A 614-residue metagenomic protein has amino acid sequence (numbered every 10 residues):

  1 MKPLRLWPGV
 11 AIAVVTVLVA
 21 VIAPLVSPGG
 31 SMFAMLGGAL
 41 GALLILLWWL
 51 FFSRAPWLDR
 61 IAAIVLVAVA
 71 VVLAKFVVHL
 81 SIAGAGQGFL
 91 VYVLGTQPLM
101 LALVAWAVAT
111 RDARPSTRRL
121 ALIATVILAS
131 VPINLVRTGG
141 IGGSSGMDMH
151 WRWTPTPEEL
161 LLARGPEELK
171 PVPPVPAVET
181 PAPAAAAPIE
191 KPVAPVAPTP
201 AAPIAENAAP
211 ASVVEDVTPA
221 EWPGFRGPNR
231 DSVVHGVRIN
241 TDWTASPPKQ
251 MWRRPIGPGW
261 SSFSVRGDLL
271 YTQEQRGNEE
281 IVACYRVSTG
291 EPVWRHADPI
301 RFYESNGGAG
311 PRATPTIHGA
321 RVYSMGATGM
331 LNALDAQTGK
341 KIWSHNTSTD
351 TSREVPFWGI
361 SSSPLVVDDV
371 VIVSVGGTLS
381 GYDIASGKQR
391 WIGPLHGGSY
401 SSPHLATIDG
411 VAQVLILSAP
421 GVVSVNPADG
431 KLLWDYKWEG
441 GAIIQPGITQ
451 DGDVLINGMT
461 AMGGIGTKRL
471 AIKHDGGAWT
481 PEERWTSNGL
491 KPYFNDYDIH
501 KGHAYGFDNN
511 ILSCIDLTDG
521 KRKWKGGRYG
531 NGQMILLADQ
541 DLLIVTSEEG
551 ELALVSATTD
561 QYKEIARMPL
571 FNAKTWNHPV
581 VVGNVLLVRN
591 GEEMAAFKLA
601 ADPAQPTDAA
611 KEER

Functional and structural regions predicted by a protein language model:
V17-D112: Membrane-embedded alpha-helical segments of integral membrane proteins
L128-V233: Membrane-interface segments at or immediately adjacent to transmembrane helices that form the boundary between
A245-P247, M251-S264, R276-E279, R295-T316 (+9 more regions): Extracytoplasmic beta-rich repeat domains
G267-D268, G319-A320, D368-D369, V411-A412 (+4 more regions): Short coil/turn segments that connect the beta-strands within blades of beta-propeller domains
E279-V282, M462-A471, S513, G550-V555 (+1 more regions): Structural motif
R286-T289, D335-T338, N346, D383-S386 (+5 more regions): Short loop/turn segments that connect beta-strands within beta-propeller blades
M462, S487-A557: Loop/turn-rich, solvent-exposed surfaces of beta-rich toroidal or solenoidal domains
G550-L552, A573-R614: Blade-level signature of beta-propeller repeat domains, shared across WD40, Kelch, NHL, RCC1 and BNR/Asp-box propellers
